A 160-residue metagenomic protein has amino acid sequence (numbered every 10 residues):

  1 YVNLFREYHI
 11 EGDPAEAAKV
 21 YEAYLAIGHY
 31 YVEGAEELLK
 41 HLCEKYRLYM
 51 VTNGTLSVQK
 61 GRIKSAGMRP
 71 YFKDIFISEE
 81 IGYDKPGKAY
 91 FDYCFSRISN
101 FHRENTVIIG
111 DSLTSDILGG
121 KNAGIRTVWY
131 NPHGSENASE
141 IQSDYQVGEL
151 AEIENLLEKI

Functional and structural regions predicted by a protein language model:
Y1-V20: A metal-dependent, Asp-based hydrolase signature
L4-Y8, Y24-I27, S78-E79: Alpha-helix C-capping/helix-to-loop hinge sites
E7-Y8, K45, R97-I98: Alpha-helical structural context
I10-E11, H29, D84: Helix-turn-helix-type domain boundary/helix-start signal
A15, K19-Y49: Short, acidic loop-to-helix structural element flanking the phosphoryl-transfer center in phosphate-processing enzymes
K40, Y49, T55-I160: Asp-based, Mg2+/Mn2+-dependent phosphohydrolase catalytic module
